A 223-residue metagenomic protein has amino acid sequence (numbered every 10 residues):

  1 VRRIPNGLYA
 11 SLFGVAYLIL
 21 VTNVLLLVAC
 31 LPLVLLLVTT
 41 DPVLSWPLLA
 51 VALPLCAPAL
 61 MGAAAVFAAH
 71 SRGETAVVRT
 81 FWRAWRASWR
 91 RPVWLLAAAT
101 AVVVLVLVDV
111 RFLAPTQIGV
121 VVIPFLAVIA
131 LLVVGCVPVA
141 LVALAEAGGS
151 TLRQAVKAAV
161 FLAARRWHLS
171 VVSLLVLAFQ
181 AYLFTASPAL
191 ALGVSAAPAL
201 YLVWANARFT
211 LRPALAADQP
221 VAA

Functional and structural regions predicted by a protein language model:
V1-V110, I118-V122, V137-A223: Helix-coil boundary and N-terminal low-complexity module in membrane systems
L126-L131, P198-A199: Small-residue-enriched core segments of transmembrane alpha-helices in multipass membrane transport and channel
